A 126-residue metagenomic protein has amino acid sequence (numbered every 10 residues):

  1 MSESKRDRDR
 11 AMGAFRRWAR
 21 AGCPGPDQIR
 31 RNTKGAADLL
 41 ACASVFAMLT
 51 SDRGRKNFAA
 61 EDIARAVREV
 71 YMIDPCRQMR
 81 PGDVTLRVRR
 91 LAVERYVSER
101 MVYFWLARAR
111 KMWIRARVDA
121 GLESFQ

Functional and structural regions predicted by a protein language model:
M1-F58, R90, R95-Y96, M101 (+1 more regions): N-terminal interaction/assembly modules
A66-V67: A short pre-motif secondary-structure segment
D74, A109, A116, A120: The DNA-recognition helices of helix-turn-helix-type DNA-binding domains
D74-S98: Helix-turn-helix DNA-binding module
R100, R108-R110: Basic side chains
W105: Residues in the recognition helix of alpha-helical DNA-binding motifs
